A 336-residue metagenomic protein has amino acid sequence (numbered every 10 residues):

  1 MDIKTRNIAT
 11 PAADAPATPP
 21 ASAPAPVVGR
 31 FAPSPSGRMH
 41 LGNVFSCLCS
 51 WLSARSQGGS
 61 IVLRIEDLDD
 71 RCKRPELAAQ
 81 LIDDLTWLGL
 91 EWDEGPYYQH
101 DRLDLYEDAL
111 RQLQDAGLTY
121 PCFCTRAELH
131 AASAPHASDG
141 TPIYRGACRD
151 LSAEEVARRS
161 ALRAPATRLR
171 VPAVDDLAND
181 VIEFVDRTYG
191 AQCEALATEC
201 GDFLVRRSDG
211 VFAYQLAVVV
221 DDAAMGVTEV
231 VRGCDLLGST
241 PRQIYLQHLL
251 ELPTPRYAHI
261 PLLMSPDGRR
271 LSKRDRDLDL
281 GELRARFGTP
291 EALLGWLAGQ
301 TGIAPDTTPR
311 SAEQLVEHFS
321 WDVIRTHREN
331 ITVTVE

Functional and structural regions predicted by a protein language model:
M1-G37, S56, I61, A157-R158 (+4 more regions): Non-catalytic terminal extensions that flank enzyme cores
D2-A137, C234-D235, S239-L252, R310: N-terminal Rossmann-like or analogous alpha/beta NTP/dinucleotide-binding catalytic cores that position adenine
S34, D67-L68, P96, T119 (+4 more regions): Short, flexible active-site loop motifs that bind/organize anionic cofactors or intermediates
D69-A79, S265-D267, E317-T326: Short, mixed-charge aromatic SLiMs
A78, R126-L129, T141, R145 (+4 more regions): Alpha-helix initiation and N-capping motif
E91, T119-Y120, S138-D139, E154 (+3 more regions): A general structural signal for well-ordered secondary-structure junctions
D101-A116, S138-G146, P165-D176, Q300-Q314: Short secondary-structure transition/capping segments
A127-S272, D279-R284, V335-E336: Active-site cores that bind ATP or allylic diphosphates and position pyrophosphate for catalysis
